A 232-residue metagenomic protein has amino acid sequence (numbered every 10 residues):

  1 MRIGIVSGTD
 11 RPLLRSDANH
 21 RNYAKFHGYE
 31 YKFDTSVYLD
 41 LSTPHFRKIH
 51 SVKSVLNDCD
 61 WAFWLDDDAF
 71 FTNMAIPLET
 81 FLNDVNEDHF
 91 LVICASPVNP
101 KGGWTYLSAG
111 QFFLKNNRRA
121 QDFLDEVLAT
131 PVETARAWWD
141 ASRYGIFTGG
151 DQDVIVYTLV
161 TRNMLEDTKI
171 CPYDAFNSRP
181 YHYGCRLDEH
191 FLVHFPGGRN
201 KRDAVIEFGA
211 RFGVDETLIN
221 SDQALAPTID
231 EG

Functional and structural regions predicted by a protein language model:
M1, K48, L65, L107-G110 (+2 more regions): Residues that flank catalytic or metal-binding motifs in active/ligand-binding sites
M1-C59, N117-R118, M164, P196-G197: N-terminal anchoring/stem segment of glycosyltransferases
M1-R2, P77, F212-G232: Juxtamembrane luminal stem/stalk of type II transmembrane Golgi/ER carbohydrate-processing enzymes
H50, A120-G213: Catalytic core and acceptor-binding pocket of nucleotide-sugar-dependent glycosyltransferases
C59, H89, A109, E166 (+1 more regions): Short, well-ordered alpha-helix to beta-strand connector turns
A62: Short aromatic/hydrophobic "clamp" motif used to bind/position activated sugar donors
D66-F70: The conserved acidic donor/metal-binding loop of glycosyltransferases
F71-A109, N117: Conserved donor-nucleotide/metal-binding helix-loop-beta segment in metal-dependent transferases, i.e., the alpha-helix
